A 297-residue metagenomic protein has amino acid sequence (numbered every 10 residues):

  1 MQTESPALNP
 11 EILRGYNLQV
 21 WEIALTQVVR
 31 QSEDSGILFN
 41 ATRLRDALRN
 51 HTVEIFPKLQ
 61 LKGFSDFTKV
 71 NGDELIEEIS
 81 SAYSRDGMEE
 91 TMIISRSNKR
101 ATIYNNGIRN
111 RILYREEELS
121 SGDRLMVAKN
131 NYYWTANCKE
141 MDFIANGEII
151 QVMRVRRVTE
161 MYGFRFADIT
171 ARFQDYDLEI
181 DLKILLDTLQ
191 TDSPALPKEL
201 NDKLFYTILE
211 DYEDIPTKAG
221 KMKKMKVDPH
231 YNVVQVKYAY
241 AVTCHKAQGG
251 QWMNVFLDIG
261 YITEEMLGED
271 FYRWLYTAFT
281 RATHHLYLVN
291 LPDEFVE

Functional and structural regions predicted by a protein language model:
Q2-N146, Q151-M153, R157-L200: Conserved helicase motor core of P-loop NTPases
E160-E297: C-terminal accessory regions
